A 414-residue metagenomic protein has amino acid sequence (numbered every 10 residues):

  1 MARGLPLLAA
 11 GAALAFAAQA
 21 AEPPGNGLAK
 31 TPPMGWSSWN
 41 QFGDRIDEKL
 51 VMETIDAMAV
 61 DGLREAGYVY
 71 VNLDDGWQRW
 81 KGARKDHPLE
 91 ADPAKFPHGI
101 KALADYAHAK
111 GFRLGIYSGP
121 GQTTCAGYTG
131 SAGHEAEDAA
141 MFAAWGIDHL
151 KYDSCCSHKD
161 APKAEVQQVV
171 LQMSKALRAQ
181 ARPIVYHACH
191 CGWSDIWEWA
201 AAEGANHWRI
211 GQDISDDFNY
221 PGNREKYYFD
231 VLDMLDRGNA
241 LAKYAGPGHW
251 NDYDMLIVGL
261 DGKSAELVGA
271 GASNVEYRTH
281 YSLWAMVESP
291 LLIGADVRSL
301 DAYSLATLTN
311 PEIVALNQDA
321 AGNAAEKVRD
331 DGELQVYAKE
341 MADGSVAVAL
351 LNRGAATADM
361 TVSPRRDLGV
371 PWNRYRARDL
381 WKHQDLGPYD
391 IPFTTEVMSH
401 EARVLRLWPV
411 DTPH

Functional and structural regions predicted by a protein language model:
G4-A15: Bacterial N-terminal signal peptides
A21-M52, A57: N-terminal module-boundary/linker segments of secreted carbohydrate-active enzymes
P32-S38, G67-L73, R113-S118, D148-D153 (+6 more regions): Structural recognition of the beta-strand scaffold that forms the well-ordered cores of secreted hydrolase catalytic
T54, M58-P162: Aromatic-lined carbohydrate-binding/catalytic grooves of carbohydrate-active enzymes
E137, R178, V185-A295: Glycan-recognition surfaces
T279-V328: Catalytic cores of secreted or luminal carbohydrate-active enzymes
W284-V287, L292-G294, D330-V370: Carbohydrate-binding surface patches
P388-H414: C-terminal beta-strand-rich structural cap/linker in extracellular carbohydrate-active enzymes
